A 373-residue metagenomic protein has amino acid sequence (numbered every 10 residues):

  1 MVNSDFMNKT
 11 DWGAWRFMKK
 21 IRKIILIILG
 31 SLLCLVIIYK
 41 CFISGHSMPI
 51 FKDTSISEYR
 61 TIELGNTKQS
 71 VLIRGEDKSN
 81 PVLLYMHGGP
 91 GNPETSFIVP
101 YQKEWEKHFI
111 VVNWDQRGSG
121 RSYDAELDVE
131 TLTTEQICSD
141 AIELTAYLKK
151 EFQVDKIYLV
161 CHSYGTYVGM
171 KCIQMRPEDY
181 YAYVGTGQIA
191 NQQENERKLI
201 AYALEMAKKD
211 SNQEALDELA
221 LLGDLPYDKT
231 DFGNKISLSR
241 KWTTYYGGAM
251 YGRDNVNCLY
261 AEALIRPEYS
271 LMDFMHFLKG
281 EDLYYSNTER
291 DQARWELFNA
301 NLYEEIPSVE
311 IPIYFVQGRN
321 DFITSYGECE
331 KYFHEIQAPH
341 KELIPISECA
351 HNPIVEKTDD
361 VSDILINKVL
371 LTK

Functional and structural regions predicted by a protein language model:
P93-Q102: The serine-hydrolase catalytic nucleophile loop
E106-D124: Conserved alpha/beta-hydrolase
Q136-K156: Conserved acidic catalytic loop of the alpha/beta-hydrolase fold
D155-R197: Conserved hydrolase catalytic core segment
Y181-P226: A catalytic-pocket lid/entrance helix-loop region that shapes and gates access to the active site across common
Q213-E304, I311: Alpha/beta-hydrolase
V309, F315-Q317, D321: Short beta-strand/loop motif that positions the catalytic acidic residue of the alpha/beta-hydrolase fold
C349-T358: Catalytic histidine-centered segment of alpha/beta-hydrolase-like enzymes
